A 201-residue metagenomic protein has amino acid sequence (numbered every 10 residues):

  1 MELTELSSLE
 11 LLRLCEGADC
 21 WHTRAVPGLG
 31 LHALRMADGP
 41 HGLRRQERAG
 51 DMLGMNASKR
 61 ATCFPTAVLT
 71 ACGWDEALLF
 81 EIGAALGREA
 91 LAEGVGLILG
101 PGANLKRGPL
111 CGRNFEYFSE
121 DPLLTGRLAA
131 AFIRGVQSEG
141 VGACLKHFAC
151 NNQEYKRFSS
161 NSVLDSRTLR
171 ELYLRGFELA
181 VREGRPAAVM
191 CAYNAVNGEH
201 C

Functional and structural regions predicted by a protein language model:
M1-C201: Glycoside hydrolase catalytic-domain context in secreted enzymes
